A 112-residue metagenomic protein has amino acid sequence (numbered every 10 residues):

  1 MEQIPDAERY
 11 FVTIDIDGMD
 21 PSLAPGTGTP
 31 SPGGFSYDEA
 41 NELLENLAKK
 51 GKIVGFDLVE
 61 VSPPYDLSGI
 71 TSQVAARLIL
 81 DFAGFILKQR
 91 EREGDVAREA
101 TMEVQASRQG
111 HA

Functional and structural regions predicted by a protein language model:
M1-A112: Catalytic cores of soluble, metal-dependent hydrolases
